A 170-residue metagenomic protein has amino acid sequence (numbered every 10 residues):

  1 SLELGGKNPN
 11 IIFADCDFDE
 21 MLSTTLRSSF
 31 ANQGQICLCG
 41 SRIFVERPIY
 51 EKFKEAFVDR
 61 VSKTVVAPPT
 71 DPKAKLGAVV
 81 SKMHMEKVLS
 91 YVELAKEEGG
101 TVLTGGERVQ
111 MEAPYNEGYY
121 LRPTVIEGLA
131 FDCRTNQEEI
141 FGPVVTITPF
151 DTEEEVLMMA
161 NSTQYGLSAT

Functional and structural regions predicted by a protein language model:
S1-A130, E153-N161: ALDH superfamily catalytic-core signature
N136: Short, solvent-exposed loop/beta-turn-alpha elements that line the ligand-binding surface or hinge of extracytoplasmic
E139: Short acidic/histidine- and often glycine-rich active-site loop of Leloir-type glycosyltransferases that engages
P143: Glycine-rich nucleotide-phosphate-binding loops and adjacent flexible coil segments
T146-T148: Active-site donor-binding acidic/aromatic loop of nucleotide-activated sugar and phosphosugar transferases involved
F150, S162-Y165: Short, well-ordered loop/turn and helix-capping segments at boundaries between secondary-structure elements and domains
